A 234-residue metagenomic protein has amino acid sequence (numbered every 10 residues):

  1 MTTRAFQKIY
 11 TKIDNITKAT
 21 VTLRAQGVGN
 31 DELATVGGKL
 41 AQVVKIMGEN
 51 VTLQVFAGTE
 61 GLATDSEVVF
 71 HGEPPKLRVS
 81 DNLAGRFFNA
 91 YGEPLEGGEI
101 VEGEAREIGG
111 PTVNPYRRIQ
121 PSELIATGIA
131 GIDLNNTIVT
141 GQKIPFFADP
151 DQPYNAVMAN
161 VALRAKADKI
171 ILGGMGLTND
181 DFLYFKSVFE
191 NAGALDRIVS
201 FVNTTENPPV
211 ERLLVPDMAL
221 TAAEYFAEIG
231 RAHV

Functional and structural regions predicted by a protein language model:
T2-T127: Acidic-enriched and Gly/Ser
T3, L77, L134-N135, N160: Short, flexible, glycine/charge-rich loop motifs used to bind or transfer phosphoryl groups or to couple energy/partner
Q54-A57, V69-H71, F146, A159 (+1 more regions): N-terminal, helix-rich and Lys/Arg-enriched segments in bacterial and organellar proteins
A130-V157, L163-H233: Switch/coupling sub-region of P-loop NTPases
